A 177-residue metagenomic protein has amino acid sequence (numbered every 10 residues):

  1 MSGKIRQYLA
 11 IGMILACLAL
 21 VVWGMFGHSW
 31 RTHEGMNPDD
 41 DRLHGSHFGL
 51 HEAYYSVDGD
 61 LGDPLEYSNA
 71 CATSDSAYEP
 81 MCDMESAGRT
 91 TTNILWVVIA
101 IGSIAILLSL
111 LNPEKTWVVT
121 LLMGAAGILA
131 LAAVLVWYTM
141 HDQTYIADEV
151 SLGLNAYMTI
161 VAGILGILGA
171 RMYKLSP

Functional and structural regions predicted by a protein language model:
G3-H28, G88-Y138, T159-K174: Signature of small four-pass
F26-S86, H141-V150: Long, glycine/tryptophan/cysteine-rich extracytoplasmic
G49, T116, G153-L154: Alpha-helix initiation/capping motif
D148-V161: Individual transmembrane alpha-helices with interfacial aromatic-anchor signatures
